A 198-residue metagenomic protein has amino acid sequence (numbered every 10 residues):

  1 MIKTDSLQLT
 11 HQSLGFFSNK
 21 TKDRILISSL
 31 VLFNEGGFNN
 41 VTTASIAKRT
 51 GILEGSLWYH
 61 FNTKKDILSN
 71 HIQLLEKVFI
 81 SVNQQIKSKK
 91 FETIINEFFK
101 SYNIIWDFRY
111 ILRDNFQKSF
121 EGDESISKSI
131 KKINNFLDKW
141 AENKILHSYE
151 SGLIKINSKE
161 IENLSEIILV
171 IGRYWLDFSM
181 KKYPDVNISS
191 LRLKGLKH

Functional and structural regions predicted by a protein language model:
M1-G15, V31, N39-T42, T50-G51 (+2 more regions): Short glycine/proline-centered loop/turn elements that form peptide/ligand docking sites
M1-L9, D177-H198: C-terminal peripheral helix-coil segments that are non-catalytic and often amphipathic
T21-S28, L164: N-terminal positioning helix adjacent to the helix-turn-helix/winged-helix DNA-binding module
R24, L32-D66, N70: Helix-turn-helix
Q73-F79: Short, basic, alpha-helical segments at the C-terminal edge of helix-turn-helix-like DNA-binding modules
N83-I111: Hydrophobic alpha-helical connector segments
W106-S127, E142-I145: Amphipathic alpha-helical segments used for helix-helix packing
E124-S151, E162-D177, L193-K197: Amphipathic alpha-helical packing segments from all-alpha helical-bundle domains
